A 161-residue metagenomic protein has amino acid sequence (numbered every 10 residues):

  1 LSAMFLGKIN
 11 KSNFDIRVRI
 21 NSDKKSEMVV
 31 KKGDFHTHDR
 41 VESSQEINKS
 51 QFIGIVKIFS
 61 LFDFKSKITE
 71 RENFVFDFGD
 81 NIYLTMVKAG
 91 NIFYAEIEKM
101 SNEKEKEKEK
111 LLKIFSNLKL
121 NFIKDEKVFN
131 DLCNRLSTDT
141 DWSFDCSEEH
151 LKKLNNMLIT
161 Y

Functional and structural regions predicted by a protein language model:
L1-N81, N121-Y161: N-terminal strand-loop-strand beta-hairpin
D23-K24, N91-F93: Beta-strand-connecting loop/turn residues
I47-K49, K88, E98-S101: Short, structured patches in soluble enzyme cores that scaffold and shape functional sites
S50-I55, E103-L111: Short, conserved charged micro-motifs
N73-V75, N81-A89, E96: Charged, well-structured binding/catalytic surfaces in domain cores that contact anionic ligands
F93, E98-E105: A generic structural motif
E105-I123: Long, well-ordered alpha-helical scaffolding segments within enzyme catalytic domains, especially pronounced
